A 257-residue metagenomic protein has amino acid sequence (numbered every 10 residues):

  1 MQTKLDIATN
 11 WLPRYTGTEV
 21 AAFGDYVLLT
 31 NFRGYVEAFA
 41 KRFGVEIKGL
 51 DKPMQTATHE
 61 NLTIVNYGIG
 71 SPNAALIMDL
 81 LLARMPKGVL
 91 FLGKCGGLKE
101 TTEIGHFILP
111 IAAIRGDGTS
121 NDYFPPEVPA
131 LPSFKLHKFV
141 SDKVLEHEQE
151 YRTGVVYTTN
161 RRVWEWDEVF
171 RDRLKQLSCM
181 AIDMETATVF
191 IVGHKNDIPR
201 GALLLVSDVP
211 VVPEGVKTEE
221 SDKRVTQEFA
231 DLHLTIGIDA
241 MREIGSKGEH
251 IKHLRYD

Functional and structural regions predicted by a protein language model:
M1-K138: Metabolite-binding pocket within alpha/beta catalytic cores that recognizes anionic/polar moieties
K87-G88, M180, P199: Short acidic/polar active-site loop segments enriched in Thr and Asp
G116-T119, W164-W166, P210-G215: Short acidic/His/Gly/Ser-rich catalytic and metal-binding motifs that mark active-site loops of diverse hydrolases
E127-L177: Active-site rim beta-loop-alpha module in soluble metabolic enzymes
F139-H147, V192, T235-I244: Generic non-transmembrane alpha-helical segments
A187-V225: Zn-dependent metallopeptidase/amidohydrolase metal-coordination segment
V212-D257: His/Asp/Glu-rich mid-to-C-terminal helical/loop segments that flank catalytic regions of hydrolases
